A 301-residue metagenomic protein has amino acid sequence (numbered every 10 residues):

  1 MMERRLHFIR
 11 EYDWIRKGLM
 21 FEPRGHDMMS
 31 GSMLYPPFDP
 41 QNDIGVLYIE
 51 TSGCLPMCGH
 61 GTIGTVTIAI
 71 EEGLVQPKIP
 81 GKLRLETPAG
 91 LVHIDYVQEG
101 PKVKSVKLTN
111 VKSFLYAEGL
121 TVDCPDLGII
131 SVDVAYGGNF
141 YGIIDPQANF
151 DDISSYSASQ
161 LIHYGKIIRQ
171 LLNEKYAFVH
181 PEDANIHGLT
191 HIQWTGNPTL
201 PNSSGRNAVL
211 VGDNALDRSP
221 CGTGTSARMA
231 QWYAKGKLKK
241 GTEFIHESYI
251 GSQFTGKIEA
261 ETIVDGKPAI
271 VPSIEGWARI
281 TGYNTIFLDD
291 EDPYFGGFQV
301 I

Functional and structural regions predicted by a protein language model:
M1-D126, I130-D133, P146-I301: A glycine-rich beta-to-alpha transition motif near the start of alpha/beta enzyme domains, typified by
G138: Glycine-rich ThDP/TPP pyrophosphate-binding loop and its adjacent helix/strand module within ThDP-dependent enzymes
